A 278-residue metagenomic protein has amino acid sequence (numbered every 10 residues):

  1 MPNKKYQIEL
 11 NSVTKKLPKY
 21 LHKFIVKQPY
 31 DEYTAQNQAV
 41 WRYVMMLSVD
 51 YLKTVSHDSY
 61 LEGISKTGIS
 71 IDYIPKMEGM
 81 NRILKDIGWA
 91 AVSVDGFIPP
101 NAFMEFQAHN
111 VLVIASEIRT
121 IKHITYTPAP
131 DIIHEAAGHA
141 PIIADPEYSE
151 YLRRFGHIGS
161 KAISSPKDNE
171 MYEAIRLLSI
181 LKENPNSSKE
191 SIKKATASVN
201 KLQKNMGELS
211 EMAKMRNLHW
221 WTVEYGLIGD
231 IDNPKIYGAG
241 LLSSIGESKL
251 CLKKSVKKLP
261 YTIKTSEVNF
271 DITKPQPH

Functional and structural regions predicted by a protein language model:
M1-S191: The feature captures two recurrent sequence modes
P2-F24, A239-H278: C-terminal structured domains
P75, Y172, K189-S191, G226 (+3 more regions): Glycine-rich, compositionally biased intrinsically disordered regions
G79-D86, R153, H157, A213-I228 (+1 more regions): Short, hydrophobic/amphipathic alpha-helical patches that form generic packing surfaces within helical domains
G88, H109-S116, P128-I143, Q203 (+1 more regions): Extended alpha-helical surfaces
I98-N101, K235-A239: Short linear loop/turn motifs
D168, Y172-I180, N184-G229, G238: Extended, Lys/Arg-enriched charged tracts that mediate electrostatic binding to polyanionic substrates
M212, D230-I231, I236, L250-C251 (+1 more regions): Extended, regular secondary-structure scaffolds
